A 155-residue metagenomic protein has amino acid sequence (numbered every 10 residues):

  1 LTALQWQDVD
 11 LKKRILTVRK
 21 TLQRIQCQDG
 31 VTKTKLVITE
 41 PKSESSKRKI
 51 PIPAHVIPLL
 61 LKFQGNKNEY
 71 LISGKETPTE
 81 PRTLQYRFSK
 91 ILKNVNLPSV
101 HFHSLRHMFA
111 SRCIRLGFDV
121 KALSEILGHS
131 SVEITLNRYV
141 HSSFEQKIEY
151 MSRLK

Functional and structural regions predicted by a protein language model:
T2-A3, S124: Short, surface-exposed helix/turn micro-motifs that flank interaction/cofactor sites
A3-K62: Conserved tyrosine-mediated DNA breakage-rejoining catalytic core shared by Y-recombinases
V9, L22, I57, L127-S152: Catalytic-site neighborhood detector that most strongly recognizes the C-terminal catalytic loop/helix of tyrosine
R19, P53, S73-G74, V140: Residue-level detector of conserved, well-ordered beta-strand and adjacent loop positions that form binding/recognition
I50, G65-Y70, G74-P78, Q85-V132: Short, basic (Lys/Arg/His-rich) helix/loop patches that form interaction surfaces in the mid-to-C-terminal regions
L60-G65, M151-L154: Alpha-helix C-terminal capping segments
